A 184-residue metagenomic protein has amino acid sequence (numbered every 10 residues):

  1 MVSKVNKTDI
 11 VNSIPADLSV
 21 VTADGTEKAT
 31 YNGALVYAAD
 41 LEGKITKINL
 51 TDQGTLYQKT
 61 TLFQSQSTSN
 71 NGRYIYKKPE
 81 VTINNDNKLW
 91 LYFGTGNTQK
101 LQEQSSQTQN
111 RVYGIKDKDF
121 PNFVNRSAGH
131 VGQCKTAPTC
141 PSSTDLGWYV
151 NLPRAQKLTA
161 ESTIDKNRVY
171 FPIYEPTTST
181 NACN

Functional and structural regions predicted by a protein language model:
M1-N184: Beta-propeller fold recognition
